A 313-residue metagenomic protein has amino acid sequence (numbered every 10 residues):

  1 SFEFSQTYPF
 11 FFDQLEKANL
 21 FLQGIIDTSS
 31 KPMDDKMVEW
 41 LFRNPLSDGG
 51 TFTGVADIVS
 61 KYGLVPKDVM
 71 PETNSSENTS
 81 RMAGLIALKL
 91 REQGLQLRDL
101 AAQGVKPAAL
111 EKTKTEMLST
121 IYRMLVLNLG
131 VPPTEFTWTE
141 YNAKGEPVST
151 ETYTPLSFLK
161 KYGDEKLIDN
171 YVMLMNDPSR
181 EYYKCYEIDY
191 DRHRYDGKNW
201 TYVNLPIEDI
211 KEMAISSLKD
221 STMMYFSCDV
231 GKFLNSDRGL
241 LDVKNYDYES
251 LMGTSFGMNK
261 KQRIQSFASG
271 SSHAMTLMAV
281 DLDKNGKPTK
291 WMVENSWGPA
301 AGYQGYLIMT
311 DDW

Functional and structural regions predicted by a protein language model:
S1, L20-L22, M70-P71, D237-L241 (+1 more regions): Short, solvent-exposed loop/turn and secondary-structure capping segments
F2-F4, G286-K287: Short helix-terminating capping/connector loops at secondary-structure junctions
E3-T139: Papain-like cysteine protease catalytic cores
K112-W313: Active-site signature of cysteine proteases
